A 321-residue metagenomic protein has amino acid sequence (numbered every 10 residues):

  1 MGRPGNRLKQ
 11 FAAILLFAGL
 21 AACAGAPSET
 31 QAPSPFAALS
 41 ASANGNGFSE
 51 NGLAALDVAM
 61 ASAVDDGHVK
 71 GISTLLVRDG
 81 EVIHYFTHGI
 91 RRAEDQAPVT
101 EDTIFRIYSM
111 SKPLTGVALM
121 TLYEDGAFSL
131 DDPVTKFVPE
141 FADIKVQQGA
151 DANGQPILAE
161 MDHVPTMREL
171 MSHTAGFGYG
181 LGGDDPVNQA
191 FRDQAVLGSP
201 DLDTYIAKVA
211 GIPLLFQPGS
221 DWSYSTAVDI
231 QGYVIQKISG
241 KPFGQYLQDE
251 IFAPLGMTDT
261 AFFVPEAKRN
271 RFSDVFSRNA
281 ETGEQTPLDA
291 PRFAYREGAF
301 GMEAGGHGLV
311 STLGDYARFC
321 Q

Functional and structural regions predicted by a protein language model:
G2-A12: Bacterial N-terminal signal peptides that target proteins for export
A21-A22: C-terminal motif of bacterial Sec signal peptides marking the signal peptidase cleavage site
P33-N44: Acidic/histidine-rich, surface-exposed loop or edge segments in extracytoplasmic proteins
G45-I107, A127-S129, D143-A150: Short, conserved catalytic-motif segment at the N-terminal edge
A54-A61, T74, G80, F105-V138 (+3 more regions): Active-site SXXK
F86, D132, K241: Short beta-to-alpha loop/turn elements within the nucleotide-binding domains of ABC transporters
R92, P139, D143-Q321: Short, surface-exposed loop or secondary-structure junction motifs that flank catalytic or metal-binding residues
